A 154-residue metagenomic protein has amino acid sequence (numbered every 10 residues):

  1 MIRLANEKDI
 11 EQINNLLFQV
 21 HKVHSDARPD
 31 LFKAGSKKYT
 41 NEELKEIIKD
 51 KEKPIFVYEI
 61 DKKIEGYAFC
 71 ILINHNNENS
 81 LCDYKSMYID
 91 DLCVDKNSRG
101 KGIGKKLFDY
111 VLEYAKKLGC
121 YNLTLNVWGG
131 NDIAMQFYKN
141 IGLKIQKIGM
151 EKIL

Functional and structural regions predicted by a protein language model:
M1-N15, H24: A short beta-loop-alpha structural element at the N-terminal edge of CoA-dependent acyl/N-acetyltransferase catalytic
K22-L44: Conserved GNAT-fold acetyl-CoA-binding loop/helix
E42-V57, Y88: A short helix-loop-beta-strand connector motif used in the catalytic cores of GNAT acetyltransferases and, in some
V57, K63-L72, C93: Conserved beta-strand in the GNAT
N74, L92-R99: A short, internal acetyl-CoA/4′-phosphopantetheine-binding micro-motif in the GNAT/acyltransferase core
K105, D109, K117, G129-K147: Conserved active-site alpha-helix within GNAT-family acetyltransferase domains
A115-N126: Conserved GNAT acetyl-CoA-binding A-motif
T124-A134, E151-L154: Conserved beta-strand-loop-alpha-helix junction that forms the acyl-donor binding cleft
